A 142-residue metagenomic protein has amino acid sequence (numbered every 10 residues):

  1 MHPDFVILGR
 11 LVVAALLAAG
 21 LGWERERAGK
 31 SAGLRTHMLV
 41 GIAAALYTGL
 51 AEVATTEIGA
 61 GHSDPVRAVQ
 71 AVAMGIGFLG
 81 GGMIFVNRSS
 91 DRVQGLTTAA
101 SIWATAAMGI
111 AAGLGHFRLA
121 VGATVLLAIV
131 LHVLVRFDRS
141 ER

Functional and structural regions predicted by a protein language model:
M1-A68, G113-G122, H132-R142: Alpha-helical transmembrane segments and their membrane-interface boundaries that form or gate the permeation pathway
A18, S101-G109: Hydrophobic, membrane-inserted alpha-helices
G41-Y47, A73-I76, T98-W103: Mid-membrane cores of alpha-helical transmembrane segments in multi-pass membrane proteins, especially transporters
E52-V53, V69-G80: Ligand-binding beta-strand-loop-alpha-helix segment within the catalytic cores of soluble metabolic enzymes
F78, T105-A106, L131-H132: Hydrophobic transmembrane alpha-helices of multi-pass small-molecule transporters
F85, A107-G115: Hydrophobic alpha-helical transmembrane segments
V86-T97: Short, amphipathic, aromatic/basic-enriched membrane-interface segments that mark the entry/exit of transmembrane
L126-L127: Transmembrane alpha-helical core residues of multi-pass small-molecule transporters, especially secondary transporters
